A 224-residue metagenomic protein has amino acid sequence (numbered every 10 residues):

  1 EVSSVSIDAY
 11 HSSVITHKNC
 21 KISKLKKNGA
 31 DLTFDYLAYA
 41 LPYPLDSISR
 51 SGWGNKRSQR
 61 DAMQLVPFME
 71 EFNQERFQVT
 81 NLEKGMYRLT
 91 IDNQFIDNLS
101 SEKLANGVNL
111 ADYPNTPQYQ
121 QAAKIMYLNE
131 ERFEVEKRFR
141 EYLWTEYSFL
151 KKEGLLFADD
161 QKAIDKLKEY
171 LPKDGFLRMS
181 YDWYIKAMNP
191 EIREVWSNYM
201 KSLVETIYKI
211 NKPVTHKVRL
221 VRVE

Functional and structural regions predicted by a protein language model:
E1-E224: Conserved catalytic region of serine esterases and O-acyltransferases that act on ester linkages in lipids
